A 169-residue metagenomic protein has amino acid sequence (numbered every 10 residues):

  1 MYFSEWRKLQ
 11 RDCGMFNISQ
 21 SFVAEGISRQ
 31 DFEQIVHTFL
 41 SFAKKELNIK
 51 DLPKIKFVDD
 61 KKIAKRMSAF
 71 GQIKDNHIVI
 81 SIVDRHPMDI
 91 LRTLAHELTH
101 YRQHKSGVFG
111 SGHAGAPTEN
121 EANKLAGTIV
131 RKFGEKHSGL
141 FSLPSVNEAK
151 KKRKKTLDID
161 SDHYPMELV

Functional and structural regions predicted by a protein language model:
F3-W6, Q10-E25, P144-K150, K155-D160: Proteolytic processing junctions in secreted/extracellular precursors, especially proprotein convertase/trypsin-like
G14, S21-H77: Auxiliary, metal-adjacent structural segments of Zn-dependent hydrolase domains
Q30, R131-V169: Long, well-structured alpha-helical subdomains associated with metal-dependent extracellular/ecto-lumenal hydrolases
H77-T93, H113-A114: Short pre-active-site segment immediately N-terminal to the catalytic Zn-binding motif
R92-K105: Active-site recognition of the HExxH zinc-binding catalytic motif
H104-H113: Substrate-binding clefts and substrate-entry loops adjacent to catalytic sites of polymer-processing enzymes acting on
G112-L143: Post-HExxH zinc-binding segment in Zn-dependent metallohydrolases
